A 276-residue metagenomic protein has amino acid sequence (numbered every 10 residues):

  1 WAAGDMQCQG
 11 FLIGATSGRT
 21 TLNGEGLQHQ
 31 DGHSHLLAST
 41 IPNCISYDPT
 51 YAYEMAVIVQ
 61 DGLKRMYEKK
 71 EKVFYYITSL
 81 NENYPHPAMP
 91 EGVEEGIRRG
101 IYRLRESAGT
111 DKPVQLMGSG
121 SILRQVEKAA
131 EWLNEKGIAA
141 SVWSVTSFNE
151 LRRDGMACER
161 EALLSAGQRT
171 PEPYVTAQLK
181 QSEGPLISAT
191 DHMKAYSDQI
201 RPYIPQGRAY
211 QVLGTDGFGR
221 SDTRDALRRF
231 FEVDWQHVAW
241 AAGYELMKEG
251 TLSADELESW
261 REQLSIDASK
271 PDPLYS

Functional and structural regions predicted by a protein language model:
W1-G4: Long, structured ligand/cofactor-binding scaffold of large enzymes
G10, T16, T20-D31, S39 (+3 more regions): Thiamine diphosphate
L36: Extended active-site and interfacial segments that coordinate phosphate-rich ligands in large catalytic machineries
